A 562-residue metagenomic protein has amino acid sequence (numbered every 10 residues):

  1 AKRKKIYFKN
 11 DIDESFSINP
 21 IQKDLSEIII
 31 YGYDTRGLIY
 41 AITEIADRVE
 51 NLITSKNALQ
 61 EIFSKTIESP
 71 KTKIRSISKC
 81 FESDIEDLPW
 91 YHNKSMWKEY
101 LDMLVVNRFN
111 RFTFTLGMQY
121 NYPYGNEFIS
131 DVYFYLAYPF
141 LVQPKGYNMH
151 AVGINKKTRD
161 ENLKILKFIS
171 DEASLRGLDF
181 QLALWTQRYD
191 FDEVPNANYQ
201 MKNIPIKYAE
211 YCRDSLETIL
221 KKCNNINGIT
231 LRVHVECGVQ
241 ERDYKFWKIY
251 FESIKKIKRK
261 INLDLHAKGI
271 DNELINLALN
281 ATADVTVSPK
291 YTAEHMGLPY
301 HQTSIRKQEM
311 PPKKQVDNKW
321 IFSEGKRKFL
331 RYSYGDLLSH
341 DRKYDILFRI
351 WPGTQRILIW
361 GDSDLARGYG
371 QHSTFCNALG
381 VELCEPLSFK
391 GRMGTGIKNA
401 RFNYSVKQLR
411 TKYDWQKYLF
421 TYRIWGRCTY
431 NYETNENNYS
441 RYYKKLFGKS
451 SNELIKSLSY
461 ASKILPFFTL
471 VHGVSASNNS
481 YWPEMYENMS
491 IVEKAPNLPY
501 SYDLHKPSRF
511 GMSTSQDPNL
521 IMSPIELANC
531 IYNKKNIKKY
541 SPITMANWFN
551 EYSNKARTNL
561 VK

Functional and structural regions predicted by a protein language model:
A1-F8: Short, well-ordered secondary-structure micro-motifs within conserved domains or adaptor modules
K9-I204, K221-N225, L338-D341, D345-P352 (+2 more regions): Feature activates predominantly on carbohydrate-active enzymes
K9-N19, N93-M103, M149-K157, I219 (+5 more regions): Hydrophobic transmembrane alpha-helix bundles
N51, N57-K73, F134-L141, Q181-Q187 (+5 more regions): Short flexible/disordered coil segments
L52-T54, C80, N110, Y122-D131 (+6 more regions): Catalytic-core regions of glycoside hydrolase
Y100, L104, I165, I169 (+7 more regions): Alpha-helical packing segments of well-folded alpha/beta enzyme cores
E385, F389-K562: C-terminal non-catalytic alpha-helical accessory regions
